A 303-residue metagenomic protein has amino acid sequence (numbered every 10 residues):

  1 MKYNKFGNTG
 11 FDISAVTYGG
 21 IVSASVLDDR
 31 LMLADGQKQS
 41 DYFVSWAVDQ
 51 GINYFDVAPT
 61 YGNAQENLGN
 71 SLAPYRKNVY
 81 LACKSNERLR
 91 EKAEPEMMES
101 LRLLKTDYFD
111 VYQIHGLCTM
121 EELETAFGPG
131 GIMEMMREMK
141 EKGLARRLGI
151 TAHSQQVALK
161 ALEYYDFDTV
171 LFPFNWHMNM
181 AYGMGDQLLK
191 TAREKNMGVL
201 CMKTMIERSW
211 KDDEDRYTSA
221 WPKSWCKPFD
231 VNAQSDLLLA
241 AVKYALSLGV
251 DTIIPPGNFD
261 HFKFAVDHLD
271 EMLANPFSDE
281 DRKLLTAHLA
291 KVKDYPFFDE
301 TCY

Functional and structural regions predicted by a protein language model:
M1-V79: N-terminal binding-site loop/beta-alpha segment at the start of enzyme catalytic domains that lines or forms
F6, Y18, A47, F55 (+9 more regions): Conserved, mostly hydrophobic/aromatic
V16-I21, D56-A58, A82-K84, Y112-H115 (+4 more regions): A cross-family glycoside hydrolase active-site/sugar-binding cleft signature
V22-K38, A82-K92, L123-E124, S219-S235: Active-site mouth loops of central-metabolism enzymes
V26-D28, S45, R88-W176, M180-G183 (+3 more regions): Glycine/proline-rich, positively charged, aromatic-decorated active-site loop/lid region on the catalytic face
W46-V48, E163-Y165, T169, G183-Y303: Structured C-terminal cap/extension of enzyme domains
Q65-K84, I132-G143, E194: Alpha-helix-loop-beta-strand connector modules within alpha/beta enzyme cores
A73-V79, L104-K105, K140-L144, D166 (+1 more regions): Short helix-capping segments at alpha-helix termini
